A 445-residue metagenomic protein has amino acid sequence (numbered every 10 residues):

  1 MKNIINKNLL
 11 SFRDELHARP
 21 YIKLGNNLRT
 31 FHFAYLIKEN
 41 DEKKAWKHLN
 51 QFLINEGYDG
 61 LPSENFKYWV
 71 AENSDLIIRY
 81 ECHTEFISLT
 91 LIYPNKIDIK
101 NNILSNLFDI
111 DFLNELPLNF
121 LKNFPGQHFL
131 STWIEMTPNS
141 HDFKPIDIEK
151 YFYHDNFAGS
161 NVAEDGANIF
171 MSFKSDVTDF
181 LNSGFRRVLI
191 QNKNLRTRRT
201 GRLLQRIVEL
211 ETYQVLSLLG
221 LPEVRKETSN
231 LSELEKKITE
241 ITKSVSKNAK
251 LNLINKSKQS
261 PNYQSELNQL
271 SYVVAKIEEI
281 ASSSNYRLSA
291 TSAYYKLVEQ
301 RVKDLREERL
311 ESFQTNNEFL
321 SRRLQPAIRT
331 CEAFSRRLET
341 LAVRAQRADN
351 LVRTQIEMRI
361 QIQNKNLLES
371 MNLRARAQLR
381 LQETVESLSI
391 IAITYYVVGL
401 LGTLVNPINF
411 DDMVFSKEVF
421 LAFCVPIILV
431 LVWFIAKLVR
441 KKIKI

Functional and structural regions predicted by a protein language model:
M1-H128: N-terminal pre-transmembrane cytosolic regions of membrane proteins
I5-L9, K256-S260, L341: Long, hydrophobic alpha-helical segments that serve as membrane-spanning/inserting helices
Y21, L219-P222, K226, E279 (+1 more regions): Conserved aromatic-histidine-acidic binding/catalytic patches
I92-N268: Extended alpha-helical interaction modules
F180-T197, K226-L231, E235, K276-L305 (+1 more regions): Short, positively charged
E240, L297, A333, V439-I445: Cytosol-facing regions at membranes
Q269-V398: Membrane-associated alpha-helical segments
R376-I445: Alpha-helical transmembrane anchor segments
